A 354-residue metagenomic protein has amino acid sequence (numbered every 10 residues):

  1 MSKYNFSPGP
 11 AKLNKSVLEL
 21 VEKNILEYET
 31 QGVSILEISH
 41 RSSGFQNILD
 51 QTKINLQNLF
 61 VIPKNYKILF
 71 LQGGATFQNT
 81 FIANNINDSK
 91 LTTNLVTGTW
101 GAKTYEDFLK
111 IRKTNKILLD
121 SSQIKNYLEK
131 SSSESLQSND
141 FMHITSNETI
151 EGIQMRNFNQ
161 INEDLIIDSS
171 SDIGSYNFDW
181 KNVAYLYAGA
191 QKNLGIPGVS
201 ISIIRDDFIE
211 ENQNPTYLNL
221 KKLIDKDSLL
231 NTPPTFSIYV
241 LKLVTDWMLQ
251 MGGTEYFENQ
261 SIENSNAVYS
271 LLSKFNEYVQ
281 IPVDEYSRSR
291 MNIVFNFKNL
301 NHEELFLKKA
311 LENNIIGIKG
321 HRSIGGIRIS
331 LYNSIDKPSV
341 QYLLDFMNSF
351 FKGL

Functional and structural regions predicted by a protein language model:
M1-I38: N-terminal "arm"/small-domain region of PLP-dependent enzymes with the aminotransferase-like
K3, H321, S330-L354: PLP-dependent enzyme catalytic core of the Aspartate aminotransferase-like
T30-F81, D107: Conserved N-terminal alpha-helix of the aminotransferase class I/II PLP-enzyme fold
N87-W100: Conserved PLP-anchoring active-site segment centered on the Schiff-base-forming lysine
F108, D120-I173: Active-site phosphate-binding strand-loop segment of PLP-dependent enzymes
Y185, A190-Y269, D284, L354: Active-site C-terminal subdomain of aminotransferase-like
V279-K309: Conserved PLP-binding catalytic core of the aspartate aminotransferase-like
